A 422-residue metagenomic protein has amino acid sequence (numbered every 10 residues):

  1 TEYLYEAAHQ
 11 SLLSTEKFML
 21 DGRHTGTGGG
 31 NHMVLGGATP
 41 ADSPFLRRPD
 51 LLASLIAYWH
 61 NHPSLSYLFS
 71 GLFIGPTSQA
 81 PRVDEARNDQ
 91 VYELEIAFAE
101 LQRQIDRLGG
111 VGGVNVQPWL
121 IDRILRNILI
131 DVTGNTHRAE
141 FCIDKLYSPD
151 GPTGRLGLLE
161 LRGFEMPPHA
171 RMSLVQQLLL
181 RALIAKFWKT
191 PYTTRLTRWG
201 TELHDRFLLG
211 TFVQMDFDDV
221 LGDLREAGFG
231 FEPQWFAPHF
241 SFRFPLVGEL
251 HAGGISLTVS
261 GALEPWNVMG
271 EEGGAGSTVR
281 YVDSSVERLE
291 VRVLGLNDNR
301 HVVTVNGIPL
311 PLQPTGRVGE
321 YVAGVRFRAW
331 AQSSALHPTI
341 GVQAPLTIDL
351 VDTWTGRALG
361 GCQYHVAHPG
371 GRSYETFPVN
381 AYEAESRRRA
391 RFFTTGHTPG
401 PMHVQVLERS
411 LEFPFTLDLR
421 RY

Functional and structural regions predicted by a protein language model:
T1-T27, A38-Y422: C-terminal accessory/tail domains of diverse enzymes
G30-L35: A short beta-strand motif that forms the metal-chelation/ATP-contact edge of phosphoryl-transfer active sites
